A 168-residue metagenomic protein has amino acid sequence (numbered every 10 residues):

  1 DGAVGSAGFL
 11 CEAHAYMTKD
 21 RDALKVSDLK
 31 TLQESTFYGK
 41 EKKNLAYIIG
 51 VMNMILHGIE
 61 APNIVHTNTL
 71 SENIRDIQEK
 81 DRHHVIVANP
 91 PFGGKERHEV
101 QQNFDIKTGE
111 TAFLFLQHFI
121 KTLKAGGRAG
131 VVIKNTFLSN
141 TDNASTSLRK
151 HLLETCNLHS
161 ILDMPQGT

Functional and structural regions predicted by a protein language model:
D1-A88, G93-K95, V100, G109 (+4 more regions): Conserved S-adenosyl-L-methionine
V87, G130-V132, I161-D163: Short, conserved beta-strand edge motifs with alternating hydrophobic and charged residues
N103-F104: Extracellular loop and loop/strand-boundary signature of outer-membrane beta-barrel proteins
L123-A129: Short glycine-dipeptide loop
F137-T141: Acceptor-substrate binding/catalytic loop of class I
A144, T168: Flexible, glycine-/basic-rich loop-and-beta segments that form/coincide with the SAM-dependent methyltransferase
N157-G167: Conserved S-adenosyl-L-methionine
